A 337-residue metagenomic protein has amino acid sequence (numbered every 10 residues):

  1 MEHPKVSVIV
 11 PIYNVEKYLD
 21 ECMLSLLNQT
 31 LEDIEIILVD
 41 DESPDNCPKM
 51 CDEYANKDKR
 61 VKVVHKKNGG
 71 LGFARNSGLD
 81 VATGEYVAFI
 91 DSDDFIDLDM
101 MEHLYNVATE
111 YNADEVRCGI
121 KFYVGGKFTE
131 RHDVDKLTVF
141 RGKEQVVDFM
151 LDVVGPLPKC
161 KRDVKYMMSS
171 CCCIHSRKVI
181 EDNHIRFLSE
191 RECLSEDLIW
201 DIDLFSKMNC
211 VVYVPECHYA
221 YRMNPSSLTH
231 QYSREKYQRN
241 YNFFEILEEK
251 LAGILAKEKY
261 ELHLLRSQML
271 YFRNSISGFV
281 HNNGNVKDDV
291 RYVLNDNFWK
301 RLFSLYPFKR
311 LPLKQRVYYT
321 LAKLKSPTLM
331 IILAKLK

Functional and structural regions predicted by a protein language model:
P4-S7, S25, E35, I199: Cell-envelope/extracellular polymer assembly enzymes that use nucleotide-activated donors
N14-N28: Short, well-formed alpha-helical segments that are part of the catalytic scaffolds of diverse glycosyltransferases
S25, D40-K49, K67: A conserved acidic beta->alpha catalytic loop
K66-A82: Glycine-rich, basic loop-to-helix element that forms the pyrophosphate-binding segment of sugar-nucleotide handling
L71, S92-V212, Y219-Y232: Donor-binding/catalytic cores of nucleotide-activated saccharide and glycerol-phosphate transferases/polymerases
V87: Short aromatic/hydrophobic "clamp" motif used to bind/position activated sugar donors
A113, F279-K337: Membrane-interface aromatic/basic loop that binds lipid-linked glycans or pyrophosphate carriers, typified by
E216-N224, H230-K257, R273-L302: Catalytic core of nucleotide-sugar-dependent glycosyltransferases
